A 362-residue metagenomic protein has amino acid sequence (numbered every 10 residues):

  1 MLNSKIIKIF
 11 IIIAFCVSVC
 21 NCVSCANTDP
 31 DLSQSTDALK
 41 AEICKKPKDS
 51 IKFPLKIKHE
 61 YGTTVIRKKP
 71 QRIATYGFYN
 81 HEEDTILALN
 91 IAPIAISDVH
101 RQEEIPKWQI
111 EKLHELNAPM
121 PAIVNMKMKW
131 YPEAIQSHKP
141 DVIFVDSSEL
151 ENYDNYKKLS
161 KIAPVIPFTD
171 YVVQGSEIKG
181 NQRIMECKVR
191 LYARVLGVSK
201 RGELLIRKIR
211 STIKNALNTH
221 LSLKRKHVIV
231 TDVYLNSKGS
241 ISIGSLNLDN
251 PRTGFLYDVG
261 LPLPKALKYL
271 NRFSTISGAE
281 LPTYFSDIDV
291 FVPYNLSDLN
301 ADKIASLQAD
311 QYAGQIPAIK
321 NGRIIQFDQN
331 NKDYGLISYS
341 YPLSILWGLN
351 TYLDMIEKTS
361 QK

Functional and structural regions predicted by a protein language model:
L2-I11: Bacterial N-terminal signal peptides that target proteins for export
F10-N21: Bacterial N-terminal signal peptides
C22-S33: Bacterial lipoprotein signal-peptidase II cleavage site
A74, N80-A134, S147-S148: A short, structured surface patch at a secondary-structure boundary
P132-V145, P164, L281-F291: Proline-aspartate-enriched helix->loop->beta-strand connector
N155-K238, G335-K362: Extracytoplasmic substrate-binding proteins
G180-C187, S286, V290-K362: Structured C-terminal subdomain patch of bacterial secreted/periplasmic proteins
S242-F273: Alpha-helical, coiled-coil/dimerization segments enriched in small aliphatic residues
